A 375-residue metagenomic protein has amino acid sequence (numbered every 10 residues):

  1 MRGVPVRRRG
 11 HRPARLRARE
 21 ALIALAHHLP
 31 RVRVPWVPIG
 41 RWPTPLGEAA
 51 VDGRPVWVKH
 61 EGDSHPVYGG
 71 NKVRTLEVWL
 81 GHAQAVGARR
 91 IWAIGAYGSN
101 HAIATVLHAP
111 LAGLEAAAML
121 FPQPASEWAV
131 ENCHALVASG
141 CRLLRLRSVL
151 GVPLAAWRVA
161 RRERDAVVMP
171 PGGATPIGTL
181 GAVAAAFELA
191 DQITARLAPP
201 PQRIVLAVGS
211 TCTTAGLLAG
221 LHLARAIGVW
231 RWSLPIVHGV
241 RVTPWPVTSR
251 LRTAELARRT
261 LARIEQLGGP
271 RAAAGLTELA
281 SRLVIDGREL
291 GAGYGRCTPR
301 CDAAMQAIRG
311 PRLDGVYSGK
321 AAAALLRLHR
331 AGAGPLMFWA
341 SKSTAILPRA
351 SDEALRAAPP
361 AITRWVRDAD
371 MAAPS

Functional and structural regions predicted by a protein language model:
G3-S375: PLP-dependent amino-acid enzyme catalytic core
